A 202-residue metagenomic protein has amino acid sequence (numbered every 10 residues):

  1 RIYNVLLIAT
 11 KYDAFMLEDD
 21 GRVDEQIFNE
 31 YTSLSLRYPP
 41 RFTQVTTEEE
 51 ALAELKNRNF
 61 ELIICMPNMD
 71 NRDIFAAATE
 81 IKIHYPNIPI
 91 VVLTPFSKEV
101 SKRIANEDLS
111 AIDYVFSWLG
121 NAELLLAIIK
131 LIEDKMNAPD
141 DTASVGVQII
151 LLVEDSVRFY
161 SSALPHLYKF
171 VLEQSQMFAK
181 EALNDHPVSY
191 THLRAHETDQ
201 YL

Functional and structural regions predicted by a protein language model:
Q26-S33, A53, F75-N87, I129: Short amphipathic alpha-helix used as the core "switch/output" element in two-component signaling
R58-M69: Active-site beta3 strand of CheY-like receiver
N59-E61, I83-V92: His-Asp phosphorelay/catalytic-motif detector in bacterial-type signaling
M69-D70, Q200: The feature encodes the CheY-like receiver
N71-A76, E80, V92-F116, A122-L126 (+1 more regions): Alpha4 helix (beta4-alpha4-beta5 surface) of REC/receiver domains from two-component response regulators
L119-I132, S162: C-terminal output helix
K130-S144, S175: The C-terminal output helix
T191-T198: Conserved small/polar residues in nucleotide/adenosyl-binding loops
